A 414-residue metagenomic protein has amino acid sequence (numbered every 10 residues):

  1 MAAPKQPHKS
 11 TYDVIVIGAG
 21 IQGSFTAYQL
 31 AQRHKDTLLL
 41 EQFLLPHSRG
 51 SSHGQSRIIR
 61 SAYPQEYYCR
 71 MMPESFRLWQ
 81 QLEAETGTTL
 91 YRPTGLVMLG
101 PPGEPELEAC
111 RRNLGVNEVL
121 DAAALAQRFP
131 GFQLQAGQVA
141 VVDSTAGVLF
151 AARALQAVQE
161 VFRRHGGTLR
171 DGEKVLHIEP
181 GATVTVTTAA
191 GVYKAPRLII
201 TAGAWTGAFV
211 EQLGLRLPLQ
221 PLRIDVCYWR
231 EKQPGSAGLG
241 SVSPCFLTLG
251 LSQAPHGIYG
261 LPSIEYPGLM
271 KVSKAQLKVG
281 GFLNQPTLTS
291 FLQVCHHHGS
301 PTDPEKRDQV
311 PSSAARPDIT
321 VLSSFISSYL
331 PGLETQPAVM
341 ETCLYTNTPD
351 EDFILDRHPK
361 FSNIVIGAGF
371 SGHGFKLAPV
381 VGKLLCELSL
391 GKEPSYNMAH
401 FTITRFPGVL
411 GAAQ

Functional and structural regions predicted by a protein language model:
K5-Q22: Beta1/beta-strand and adjacent pyrophosphate-binding region of the FAD-binding site in flavoprotein oxidoreductases
F25, R60, E74, L82 (+2 more regions): Flavin-dependent oxidoreductases
A31-S52: Glycine-rich FAD pyrophosphate-binding loop
S56-R128, G137-V139, G257-I258: Dinucleotide-binding Rossmann-like beta1-alpha1 core, especially the glycine-rich loop that anchors the ADP
R70-P73, M98-P105, V141-V161, S313-D318: Short beta-strand to alpha-helix junction loop
V142-R197, T201: Helical element adjacent to the flavin cofactor pocket in flavoenzyme catalytic cores
V321-Q414: C-terminal catalytic lobe of FAD-dependent flavoproteins
